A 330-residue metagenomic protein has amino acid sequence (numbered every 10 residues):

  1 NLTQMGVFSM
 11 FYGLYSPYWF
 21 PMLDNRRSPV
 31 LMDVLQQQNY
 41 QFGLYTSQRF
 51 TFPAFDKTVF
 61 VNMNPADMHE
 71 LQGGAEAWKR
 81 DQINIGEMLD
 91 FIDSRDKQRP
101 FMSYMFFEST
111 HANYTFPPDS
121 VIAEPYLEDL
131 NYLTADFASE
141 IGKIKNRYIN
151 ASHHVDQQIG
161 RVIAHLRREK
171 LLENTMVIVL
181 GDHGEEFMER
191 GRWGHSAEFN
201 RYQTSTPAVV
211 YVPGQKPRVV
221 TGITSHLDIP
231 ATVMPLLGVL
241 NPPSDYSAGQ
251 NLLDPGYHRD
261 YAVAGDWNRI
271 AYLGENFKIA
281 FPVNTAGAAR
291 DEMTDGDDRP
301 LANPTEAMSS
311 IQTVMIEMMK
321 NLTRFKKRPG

Functional and structural regions predicted by a protein language model:
N1-L14, A135-A138, G194-P242: Substrate-binding rim/cap in mid-to-C-terminal beta-strand-loop elements of soluble/periplasmic
N1-N131, L237, G249: Active-site-proximal alpha/beta segments of enzymes that process anionic O-linked groups
M10, L35, P100-F107, S152-V155 (+5 more regions): Beta-strand elements within well-structured catalytic alpha/beta cores of enzymes that handle phosphate/sulfate esters
Y18-M22, Q72-E76, G142-S152, H195 (+2 more regions): Active-site rim elements
Q36-G43, K97-S103, L171-V177, G214 (+1 more regions): Loop/turn elements at helix/coil->beta-strand transitions in domains of secreted/extracellular proteins
I85-D93, E128-T175, K326-G330: A long, amphipathic alpha-helix that forms part of the scaffold/cap immediately adjacent to metal-dependent active
A164-K170, G214-G330: Membrane-interface soluble catalytic domains
R167-G214: Histidine-centered active-site microenvironments of extracellular/periplasmic hydrolases and transferases
